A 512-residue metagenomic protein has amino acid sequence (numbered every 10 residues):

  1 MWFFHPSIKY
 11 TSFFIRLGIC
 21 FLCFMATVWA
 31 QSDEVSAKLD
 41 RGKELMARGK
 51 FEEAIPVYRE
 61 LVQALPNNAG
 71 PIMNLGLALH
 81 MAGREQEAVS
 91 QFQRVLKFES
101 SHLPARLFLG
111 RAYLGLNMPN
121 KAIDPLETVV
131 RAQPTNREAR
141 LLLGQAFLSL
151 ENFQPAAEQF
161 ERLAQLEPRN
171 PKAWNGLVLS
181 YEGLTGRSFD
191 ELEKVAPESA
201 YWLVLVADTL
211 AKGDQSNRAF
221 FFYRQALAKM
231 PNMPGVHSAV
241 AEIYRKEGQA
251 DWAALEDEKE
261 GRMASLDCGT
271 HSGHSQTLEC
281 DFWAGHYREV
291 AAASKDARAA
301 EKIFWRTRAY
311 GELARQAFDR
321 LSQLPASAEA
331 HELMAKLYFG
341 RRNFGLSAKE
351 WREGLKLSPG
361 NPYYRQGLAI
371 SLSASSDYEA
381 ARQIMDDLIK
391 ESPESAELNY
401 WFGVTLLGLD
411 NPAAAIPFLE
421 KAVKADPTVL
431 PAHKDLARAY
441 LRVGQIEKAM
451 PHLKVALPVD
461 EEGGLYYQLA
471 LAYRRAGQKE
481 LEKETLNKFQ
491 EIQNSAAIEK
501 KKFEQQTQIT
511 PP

Functional and structural regions predicted by a protein language model:
A47-R48, M81-A82, G115-L116, S149-L150 (+11 more regions): Register position in tetratricopeptide repeats
A64, F98, A132, L166 (+9 more regions): Structural marker of alpha-solenoid helical repeat scaffolds
P71, A105, A139, A173 (+10 more regions): TPR alpha-solenoid repeat register
E161-Q165, N175-G183, V195, R245 (+3 more regions): TPR/TPR-like (Sel1-like) alpha-helical repeat modules
